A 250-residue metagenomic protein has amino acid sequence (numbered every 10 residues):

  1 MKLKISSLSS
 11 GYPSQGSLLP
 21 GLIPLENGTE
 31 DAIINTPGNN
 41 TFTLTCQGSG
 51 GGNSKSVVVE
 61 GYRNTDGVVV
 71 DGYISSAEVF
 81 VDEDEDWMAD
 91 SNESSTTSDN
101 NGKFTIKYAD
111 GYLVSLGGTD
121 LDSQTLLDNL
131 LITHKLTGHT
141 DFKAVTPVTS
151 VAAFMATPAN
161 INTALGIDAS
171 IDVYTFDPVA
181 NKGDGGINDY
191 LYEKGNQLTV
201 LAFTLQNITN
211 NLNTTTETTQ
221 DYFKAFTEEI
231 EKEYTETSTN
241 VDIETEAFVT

Functional and structural regions predicted by a protein language model:
M1-S6, D66-V70: Short edge beta-strand/loop segments characteristic of extracellular beta-sandwich folds
L3-G21, V79-V81: Change to "...patches in solvent-exposed regions of secreted, membrane-anchored, or virion-exposed structural
P20-E26, S95-S98: Short beta-strand segments within Ig-like beta-sandwich modules, predominantly Fibronectin type-III
G28-A32, F104: Short strand-edge motifs at loop-to-beta-strand transitions and within beta-strands of extracellular beta-rich domains
G38-F42, G111-Y112: Exposed beta-strand face motif in extracellular beta-rich ectodomains
N53-G61: C-terminal edge beta-strand
Y62-T250: Feature for extracytoplasmic/surface-facing segments of secreted or surface-associated proteins, emphasizing
